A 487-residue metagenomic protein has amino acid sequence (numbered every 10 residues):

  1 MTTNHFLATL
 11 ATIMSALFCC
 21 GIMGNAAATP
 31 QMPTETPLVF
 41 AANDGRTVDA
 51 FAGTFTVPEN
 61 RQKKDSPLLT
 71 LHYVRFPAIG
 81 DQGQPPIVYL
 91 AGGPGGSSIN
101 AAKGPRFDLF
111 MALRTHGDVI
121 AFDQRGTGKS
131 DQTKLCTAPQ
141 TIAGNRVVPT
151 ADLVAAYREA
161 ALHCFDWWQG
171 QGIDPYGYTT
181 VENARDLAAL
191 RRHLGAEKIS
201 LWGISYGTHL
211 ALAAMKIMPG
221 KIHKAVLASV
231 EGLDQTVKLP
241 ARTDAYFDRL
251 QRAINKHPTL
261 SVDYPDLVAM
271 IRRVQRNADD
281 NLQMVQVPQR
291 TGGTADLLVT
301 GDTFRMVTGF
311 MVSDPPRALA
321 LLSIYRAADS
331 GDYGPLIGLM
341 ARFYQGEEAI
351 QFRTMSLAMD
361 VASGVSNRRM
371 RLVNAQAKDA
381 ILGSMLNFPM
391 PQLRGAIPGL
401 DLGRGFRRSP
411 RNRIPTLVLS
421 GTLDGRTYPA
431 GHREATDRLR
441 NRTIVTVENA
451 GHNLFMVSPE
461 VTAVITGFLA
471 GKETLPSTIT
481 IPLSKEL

Functional and structural regions predicted by a protein language model:
M1-F6: N-terminal secretory signal peptides that target proteins for export/translocation
L10-G21: Bacterial N-terminal signal peptides
I22-A28: Signal peptide processing junction and immediate N-terminal pro/mature segment of secreted/exported proteins
T29-D302, A358-L487: Gly/Pro-rich cap/lid or specificity-loop segments adjacent to the active site
R249-A253, T303-T308, A320-S323: A general alpha-helix detector
Q286-M306, V312-P316, E347-M355: Structural motif
V312-R326, S366-R371, L402: Short helix-capping/linker segments at secondary-structure and domain boundaries
G334-G364: Long, low-complexity segments enriched in small/aliphatic residues
